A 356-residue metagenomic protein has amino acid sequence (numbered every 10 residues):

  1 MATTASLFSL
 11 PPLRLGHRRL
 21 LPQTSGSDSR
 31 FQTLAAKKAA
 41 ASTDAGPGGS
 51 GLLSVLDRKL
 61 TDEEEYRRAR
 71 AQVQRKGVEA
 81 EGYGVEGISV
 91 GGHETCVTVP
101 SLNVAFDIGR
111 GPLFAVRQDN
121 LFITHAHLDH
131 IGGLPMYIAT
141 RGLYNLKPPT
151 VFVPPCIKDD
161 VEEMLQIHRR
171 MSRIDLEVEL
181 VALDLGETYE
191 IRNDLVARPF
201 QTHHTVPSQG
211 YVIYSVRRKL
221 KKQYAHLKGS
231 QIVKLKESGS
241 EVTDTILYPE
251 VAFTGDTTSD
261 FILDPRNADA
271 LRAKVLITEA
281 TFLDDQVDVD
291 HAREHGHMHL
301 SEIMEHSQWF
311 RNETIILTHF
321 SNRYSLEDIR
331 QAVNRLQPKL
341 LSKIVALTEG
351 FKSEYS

Functional and structural regions predicted by a protein language model:
A2-A45, K234-S353: Cap/insert and terminal regions of metallo-dependent hydrolase folds
G26-N120, Q209-I213, K219, D244-T254 (+1 more regions): Conserved beta-strand hairpin/beta-sheet module of binuclear metal-dependent hydrolase folds, prominently
D57-L60, V90, E190-A280, D284: Active-site-proximal loop/helix segment associated with metal-binding centers of metalloenzymes
D107-V153: Active-site metal-binding motif and surrounding structural segment of the metallo-beta-lactamase
M136-A139, E163, E305: Short, well-ordered alpha-helices that flank and scaffold nucleotide-derived cofactor binding pockets
N145-P149, I157-D184, R323: Active-site neighborhood of divalent metal-dependent phosphoester bond hydrolases
P148-I157, I277, L317: Short internal beta-strands
E177-D184, R198-F200, V345-L347: General small-molecule cofactor/ligand-binding pocket signal
